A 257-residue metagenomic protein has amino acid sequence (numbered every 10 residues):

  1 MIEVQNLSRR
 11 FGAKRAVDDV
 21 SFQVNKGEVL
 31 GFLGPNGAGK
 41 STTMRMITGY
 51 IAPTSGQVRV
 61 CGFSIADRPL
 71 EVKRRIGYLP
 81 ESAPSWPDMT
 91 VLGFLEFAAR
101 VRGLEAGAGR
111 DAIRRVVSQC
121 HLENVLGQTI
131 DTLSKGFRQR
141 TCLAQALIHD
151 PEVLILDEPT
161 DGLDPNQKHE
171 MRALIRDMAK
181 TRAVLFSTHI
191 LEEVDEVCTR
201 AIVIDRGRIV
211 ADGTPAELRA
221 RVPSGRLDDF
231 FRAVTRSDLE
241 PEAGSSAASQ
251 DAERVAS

Functional and structural regions predicted by a protein language model:
G56-D67, V72, I76: Conserved ABC transporter NBD signature motif
D88, T129-G136: Conserved ABC ATPase signature
E96, R100, G107-V125: Conserved ABC ATPase "signature" region
L143: Hydrophobic anchor residue at the start of the ABC signature
L154-E158: Catalytic Walker B motif of ABC-type/P-loop ATPase nucleotide-binding domains
D212-G213: ABC ATPase "signature
